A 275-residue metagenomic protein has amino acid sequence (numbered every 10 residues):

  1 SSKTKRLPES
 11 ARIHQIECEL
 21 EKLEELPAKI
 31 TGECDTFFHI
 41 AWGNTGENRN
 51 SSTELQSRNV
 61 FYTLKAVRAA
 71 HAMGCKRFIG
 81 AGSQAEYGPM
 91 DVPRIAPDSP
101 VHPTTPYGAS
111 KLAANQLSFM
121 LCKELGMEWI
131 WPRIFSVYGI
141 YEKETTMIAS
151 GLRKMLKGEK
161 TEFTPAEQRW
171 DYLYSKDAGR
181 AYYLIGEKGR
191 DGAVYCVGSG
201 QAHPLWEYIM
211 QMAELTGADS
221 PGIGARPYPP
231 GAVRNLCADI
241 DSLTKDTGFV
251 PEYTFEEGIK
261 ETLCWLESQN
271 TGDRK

Functional and structural regions predicted by a protein language model:
I13, E17-R58: NAD(P)H-binding glycine-rich loop region in Rossmannoid oxidoreductase-like domains and their noncatalytic homologs
H39, L64-P106: Conserved Rossmann-fold NAD(P)-dependent oxidoreductase catalytic core, especially the SDR/UDP-sugar
Q56-T63, V67, I79, S110-K111 (+1 more regions): Short alpha-helix in the Rossmann-fold core of NAD(P)-dependent oxidoreductases
T63-L64, G108, L112-F119, A149-L152 (+1 more regions): Conserved active-site helix of classical SDR/Rossmann-fold NAD(P)-dependent CH-OH oxidoreductases
Y87-G88, H102-P106, I130-M147: Flexible, glycine-rich beta-alpha linker
P89-M90, H102-I130, L156: Active-site Tyr-X1-5-Lys
M155-K275: C-terminal substrate-binding subdomain of Rossmann-fold SDR/epimerase-dehydratase oxidoreductases
